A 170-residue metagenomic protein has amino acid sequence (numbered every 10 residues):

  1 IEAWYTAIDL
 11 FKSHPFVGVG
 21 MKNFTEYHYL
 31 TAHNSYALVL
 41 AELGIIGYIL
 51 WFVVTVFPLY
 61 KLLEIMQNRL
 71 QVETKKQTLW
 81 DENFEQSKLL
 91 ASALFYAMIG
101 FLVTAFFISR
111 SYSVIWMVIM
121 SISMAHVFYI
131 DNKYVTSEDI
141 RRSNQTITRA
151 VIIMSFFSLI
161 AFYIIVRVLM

Functional and structural regions predicted by a protein language model:
I1-V39, L43-L50: TM-adjacent membrane-interface loops and short helices in multi-pass inner/ER membrane proteins
I8, A37, A41, L50 (+4 more regions): Generic hydrophobic alpha-helical scaffold/packing signal
I8, S13, I45-I46, N83 (+4 more regions): Structural motif marking the loop-to-transmembrane transition
T31-A32, A41-E42, F95-A97, S109-Y112: A structural signal for short secondary-structure junctions
L43-A97, S123, F128: Hydrophobic transmembrane alpha-helices and their immediate junctions
A97-A105, S109-M170: Transmembrane alpha-helices of multi-pass inner-membrane enzymes
